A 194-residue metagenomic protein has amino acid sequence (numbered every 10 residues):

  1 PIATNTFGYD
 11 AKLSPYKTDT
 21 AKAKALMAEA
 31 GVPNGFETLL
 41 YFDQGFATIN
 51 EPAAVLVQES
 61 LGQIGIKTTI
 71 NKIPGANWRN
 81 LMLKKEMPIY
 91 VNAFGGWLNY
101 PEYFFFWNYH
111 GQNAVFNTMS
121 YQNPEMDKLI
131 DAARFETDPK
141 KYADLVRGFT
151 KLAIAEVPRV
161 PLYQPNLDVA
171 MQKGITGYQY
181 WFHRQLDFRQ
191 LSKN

Functional and structural regions predicted by a protein language model:
P1-A11, T48-Q58, Q63, W78-N194: Detector for C-terminal structural segments
I2, T6, F42, K72: A cross-domain feature marking catalytic cores of carbohydrate-active enzymes and several ubiquitous metabolic/repair
K12-T18: DNA breakage-rejoining catalytic core of tyrosine-based enzymes
T20-L39: Immediate post-signal peptide segment of exported/extracytoplasmic ligand-binding proteins
G35-E37, G65, V157: Short secondary-structure junction motifs
G35-G45, T69-N71: Short, well-ordered beta-strand elements
G62-A76: Short, well-structured beta-strand/strand-turn elements
